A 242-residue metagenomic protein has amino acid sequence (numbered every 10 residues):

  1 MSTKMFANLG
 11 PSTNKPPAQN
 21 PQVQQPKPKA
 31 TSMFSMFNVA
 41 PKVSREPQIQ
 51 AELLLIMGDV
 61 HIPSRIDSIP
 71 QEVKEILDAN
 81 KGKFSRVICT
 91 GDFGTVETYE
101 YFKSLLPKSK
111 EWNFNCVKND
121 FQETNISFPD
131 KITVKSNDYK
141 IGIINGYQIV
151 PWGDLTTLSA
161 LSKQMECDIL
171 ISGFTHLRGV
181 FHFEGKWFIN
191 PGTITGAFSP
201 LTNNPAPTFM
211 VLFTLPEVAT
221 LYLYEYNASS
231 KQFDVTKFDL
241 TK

Functional and structural regions predicted by a protein language model:
S2-S109, Q122-D130, D138, T208 (+1 more regions): N-terminal active-site segment of His-dependent metallophosphoesterases
R45-L55, T133-G142, H182-F188, L212-L221: Beta-strand-turn-beta hairpins that frame and shape the catalytic cleft of phosphate-ester-processing enzymes
I56-G58, R86-D92, K110-N119, I143-N145 (+2 more regions): Active-site neighborhood of phospho(di)ester-bond hydrolases with catalytic His/Asp-centered motifs
V60-H61, N125-M165, T195-P200: Active-site-proximal segments of metal-dependent phosphoesterases and phosphodiesterases across multiple
F102-K108, S136, S162-M165, F183: Short, conserved loop/helix-junction motifs that constitute active-site signature segments in enzyme catalytic cores
N113, P151-T220: Conserved beta-sheet core of the metallophosphoesterase superfamily
F114-C116, T124-P129, F213-T214, V218 (+1 more regions): Metal-centered catalytic cores of metalloenzymes
L215-K242: Charged phosphate-binding loop/patch that engages nucleotide di/tri-phosphates or the phosphate backbone of nucleic
